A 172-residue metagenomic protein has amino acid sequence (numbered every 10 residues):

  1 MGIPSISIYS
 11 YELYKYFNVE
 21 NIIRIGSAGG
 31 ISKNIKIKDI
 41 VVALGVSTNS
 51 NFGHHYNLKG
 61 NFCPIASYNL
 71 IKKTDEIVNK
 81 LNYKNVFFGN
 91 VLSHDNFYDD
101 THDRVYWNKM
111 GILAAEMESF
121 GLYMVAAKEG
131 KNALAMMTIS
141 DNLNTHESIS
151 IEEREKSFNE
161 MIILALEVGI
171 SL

Functional and structural regions predicted by a protein language model:
M1-K73, K128: Metabolite-binding pocket within alpha/beta catalytic cores that recognizes anionic/polar moieties
N21-I25, V42, V86-S93, A115-M117 (+1 more regions): General beta-strand structural signal in soluble alpha/beta enzymes
G29, L92-N96, G121, S140-N142: Glycine-rich beta-alpha junction loops
G60-M110: Active-site rim beta-loop-alpha module in soluble metabolic enzymes
K73-L81, V125, L164-L172: Generic non-transmembrane alpha-helical segments
H102-N132: A C-terminal functional module that forms or caps the active site or interfaces directly with catalytic machinery
F120-R154: Zn-dependent metallopeptidase/amidohydrolase metal-coordination segment
L143-L172: His/Asp/Glu-rich mid-to-C-terminal helical/loop segments that flank catalytic regions of hydrolases
